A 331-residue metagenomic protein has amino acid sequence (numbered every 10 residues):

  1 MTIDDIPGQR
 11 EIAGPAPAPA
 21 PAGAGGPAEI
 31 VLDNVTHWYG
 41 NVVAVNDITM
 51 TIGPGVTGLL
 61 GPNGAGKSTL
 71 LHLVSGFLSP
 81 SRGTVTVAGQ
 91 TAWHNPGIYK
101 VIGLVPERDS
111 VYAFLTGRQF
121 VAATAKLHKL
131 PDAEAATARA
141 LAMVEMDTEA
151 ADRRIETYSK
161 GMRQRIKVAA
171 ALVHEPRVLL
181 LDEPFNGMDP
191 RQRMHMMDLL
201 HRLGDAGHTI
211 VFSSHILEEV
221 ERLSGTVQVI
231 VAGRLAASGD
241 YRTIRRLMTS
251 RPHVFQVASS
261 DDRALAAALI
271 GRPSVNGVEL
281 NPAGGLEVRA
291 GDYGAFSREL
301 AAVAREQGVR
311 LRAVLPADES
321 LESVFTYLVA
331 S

Functional and structural regions predicted by a protein language model:
T2-P15, D292-S331: C-terminal coupling/interaction segments
P17-A28: Primarily ABC-family ATPase nucleotide-binding module
P27-I30, H37-E218, R222-V231, A237: ABC transporter nucleotide-binding domains
T36, A92, R118, I210 (+5 more regions): Alpha-helix N-cap/helix-start and coil->helix boundary motif
D132, T148, N276-G277, L311: Residue-level detector of short coil/turn "hinge" positions at structural boundaries
R154, A283, A317: Residue-level "edge-of-site" marker
M196-R289: ABC transporter nucleotide-binding domain
